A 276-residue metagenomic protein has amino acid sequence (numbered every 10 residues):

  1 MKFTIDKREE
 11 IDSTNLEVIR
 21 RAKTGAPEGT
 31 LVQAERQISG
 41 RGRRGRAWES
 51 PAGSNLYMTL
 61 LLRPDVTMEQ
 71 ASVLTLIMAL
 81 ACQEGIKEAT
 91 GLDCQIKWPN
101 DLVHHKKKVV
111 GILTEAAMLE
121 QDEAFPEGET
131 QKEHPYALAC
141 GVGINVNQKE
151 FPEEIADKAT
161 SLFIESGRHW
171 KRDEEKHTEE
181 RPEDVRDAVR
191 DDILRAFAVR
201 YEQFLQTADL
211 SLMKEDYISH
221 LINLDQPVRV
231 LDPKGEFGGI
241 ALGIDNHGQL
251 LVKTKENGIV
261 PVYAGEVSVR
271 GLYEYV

Functional and structural regions predicted by a protein language model:
M1-G91, K108-V110, E115-E129, G167 (+3 more regions): N-terminal lobe of the biotin/lipoate ligase/transferase fold
T14, M58, C82, D101 (+3 more regions): Residue-level signal for inorganic ion chemistry
E35-Q37, V103, E115, R229-L231 (+1 more regions): A generic structural motif
D93-K106, V110-G111, I144: Catalytic palm active-site di-aspartate
H105-V109, P135, I222-L224: A short, glycine/Asx- and small/polar-enriched loop/turn that sits immediately N-terminal to a beta-strand
E123-A124, E129-G167, R172-D173: Short, acidic (Asp/Glu-rich) active-site segment that either coordinates a divalent metal cofactor
E165-K234, L272-V276: Conserved, helical-rich catalytic subdomain that frames metal- and/or nucleotide-binding sites in enzyme alpha/beta
L224-V276: Conserved RNA-binding domains used in RNP assembly and mRNA/RNA metabolism
